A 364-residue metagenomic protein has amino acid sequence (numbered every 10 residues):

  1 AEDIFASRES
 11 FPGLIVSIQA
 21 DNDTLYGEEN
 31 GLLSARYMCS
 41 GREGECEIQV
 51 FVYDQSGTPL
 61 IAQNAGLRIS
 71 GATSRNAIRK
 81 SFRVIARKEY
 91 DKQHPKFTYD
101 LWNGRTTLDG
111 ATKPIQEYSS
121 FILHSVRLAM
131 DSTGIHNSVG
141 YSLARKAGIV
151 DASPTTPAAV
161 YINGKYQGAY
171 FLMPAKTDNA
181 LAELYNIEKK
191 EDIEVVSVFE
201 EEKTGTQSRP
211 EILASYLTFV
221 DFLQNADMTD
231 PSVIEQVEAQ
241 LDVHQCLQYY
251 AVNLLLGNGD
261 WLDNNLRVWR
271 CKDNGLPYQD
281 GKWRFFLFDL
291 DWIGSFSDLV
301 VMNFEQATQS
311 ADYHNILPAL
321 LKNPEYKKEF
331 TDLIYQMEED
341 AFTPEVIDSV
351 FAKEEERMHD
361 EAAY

Functional and structural regions predicted by a protein language model:
A1-D3: Extended acidic/polar, glycine-enriched regions that form or flank non-catalytic beta-rich accessory modules
P12-S40, I48-Q49, T58, Q63-N64 (+7 more regions): Middle-to-C-terminal accessory/interaction subdomains
I18, G41-T204, R209-P210: Conserved ATP-binding subdomain of kinase catalytic cores across diverse folds
